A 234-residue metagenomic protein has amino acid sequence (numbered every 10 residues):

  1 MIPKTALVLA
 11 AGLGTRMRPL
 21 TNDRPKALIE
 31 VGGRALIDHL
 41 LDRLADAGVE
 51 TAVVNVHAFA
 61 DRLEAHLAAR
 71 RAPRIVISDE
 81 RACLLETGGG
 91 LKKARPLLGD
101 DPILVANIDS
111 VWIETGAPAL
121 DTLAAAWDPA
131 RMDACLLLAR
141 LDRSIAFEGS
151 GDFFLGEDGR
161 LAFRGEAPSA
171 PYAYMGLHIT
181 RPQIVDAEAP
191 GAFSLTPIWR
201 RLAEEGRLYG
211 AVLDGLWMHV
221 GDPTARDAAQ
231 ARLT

Functional and structural regions predicted by a protein language model:
M1-V8, R16, E30, R34-N107 (+4 more regions): Conserved N-terminal catalytic core of the sugar/cofactor nucleotidyltransferase
G12, L67-R71, G149-R160: Acidic-glycine-rich active-site phosphate/pyrophosphate-binding loop
G14-R16, A130: Glycine-rich "HGGG/HGxG" loop immediately N-terminal to the catalytic nucleophile of the alpha/beta-hydrolase
N22-K26: Short alpha-helical oligomerization interface
V31, A45-T51, R62-A72, P118-T122 (+4 more regions): Nucleotide and nucleotide-moiety/phosphate-recognizing core
H57, S78-R81, L137, R164 (+1 more regions): Conserved beta-strand termini and adjacent loop/short-helix elements that scaffold enzyme active sites in alpha/beta
P102-L104, V111, T115-R131, L141-I145 (+2 more regions): Catalytic-core segments of class I nucleotidyltransferases/pyrophosphorylases that form NMP-activated intermediates
